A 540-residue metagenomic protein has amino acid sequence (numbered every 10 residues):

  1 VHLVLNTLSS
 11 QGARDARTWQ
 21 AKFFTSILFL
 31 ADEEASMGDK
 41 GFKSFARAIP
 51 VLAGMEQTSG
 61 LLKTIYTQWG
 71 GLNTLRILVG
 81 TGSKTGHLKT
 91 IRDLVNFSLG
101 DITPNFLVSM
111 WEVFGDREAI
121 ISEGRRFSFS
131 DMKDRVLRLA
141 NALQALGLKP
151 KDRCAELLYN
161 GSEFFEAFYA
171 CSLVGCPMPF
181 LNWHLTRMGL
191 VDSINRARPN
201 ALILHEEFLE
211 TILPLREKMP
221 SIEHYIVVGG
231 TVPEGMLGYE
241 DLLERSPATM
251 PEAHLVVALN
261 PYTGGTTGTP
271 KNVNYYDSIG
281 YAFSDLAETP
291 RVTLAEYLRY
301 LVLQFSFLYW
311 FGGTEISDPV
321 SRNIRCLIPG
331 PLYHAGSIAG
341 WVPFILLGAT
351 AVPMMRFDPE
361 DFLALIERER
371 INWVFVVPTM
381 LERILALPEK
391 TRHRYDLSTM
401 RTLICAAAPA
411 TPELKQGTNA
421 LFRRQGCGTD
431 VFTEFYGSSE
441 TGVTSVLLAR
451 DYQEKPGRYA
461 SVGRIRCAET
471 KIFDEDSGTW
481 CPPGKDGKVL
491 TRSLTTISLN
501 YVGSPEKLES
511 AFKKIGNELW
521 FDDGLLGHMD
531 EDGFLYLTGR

Functional and structural regions predicted by a protein language model:
H2-T74, A145-L146, L173-E244, P251-A253: Structural core segment of the AMP-binding/adenylate-forming
N6-T7, E210-G264, T269, D277-F311 (+1 more regions): ANL superfamily adenylate-forming
L78-I91, P104-S128, V228-G229, E234: AMP-dependent adenylate-forming
G82, G86, D116-R117, S130-A155 (+3 more regions): ANL superfamily AMP-binding
V95, R125, A140-L185: Conserved AMP-binding/adenylate-forming
L259-G265, L346-L347, I371-F375, L385-G457 (+1 more regions): Gly/Ser/Thr-rich phosphate-binding loop
F283-R325, P329, Y333-N372, L387: Conserved AMP-binding/adenylation subdomain of ANL enzymes
T479-G484, L490-R540: Conserved ATP-binding/catalytic segment of the ANL
